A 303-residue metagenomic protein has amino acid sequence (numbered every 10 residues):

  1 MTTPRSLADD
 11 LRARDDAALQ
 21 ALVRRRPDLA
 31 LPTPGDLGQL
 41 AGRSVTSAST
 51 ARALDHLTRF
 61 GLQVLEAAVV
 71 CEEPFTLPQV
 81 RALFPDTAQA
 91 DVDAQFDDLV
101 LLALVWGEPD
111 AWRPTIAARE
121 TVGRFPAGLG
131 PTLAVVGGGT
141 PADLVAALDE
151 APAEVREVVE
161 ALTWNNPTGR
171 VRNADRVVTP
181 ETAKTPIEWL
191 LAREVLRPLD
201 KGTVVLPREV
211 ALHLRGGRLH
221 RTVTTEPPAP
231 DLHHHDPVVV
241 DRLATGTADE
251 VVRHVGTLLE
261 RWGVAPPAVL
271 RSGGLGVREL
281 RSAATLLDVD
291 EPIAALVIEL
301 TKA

Functional and structural regions predicted by a protein language model:
M1-A303: Short, amphipathic alpha-helical interface elements at domain boundaries that mediate macromolecular binding
